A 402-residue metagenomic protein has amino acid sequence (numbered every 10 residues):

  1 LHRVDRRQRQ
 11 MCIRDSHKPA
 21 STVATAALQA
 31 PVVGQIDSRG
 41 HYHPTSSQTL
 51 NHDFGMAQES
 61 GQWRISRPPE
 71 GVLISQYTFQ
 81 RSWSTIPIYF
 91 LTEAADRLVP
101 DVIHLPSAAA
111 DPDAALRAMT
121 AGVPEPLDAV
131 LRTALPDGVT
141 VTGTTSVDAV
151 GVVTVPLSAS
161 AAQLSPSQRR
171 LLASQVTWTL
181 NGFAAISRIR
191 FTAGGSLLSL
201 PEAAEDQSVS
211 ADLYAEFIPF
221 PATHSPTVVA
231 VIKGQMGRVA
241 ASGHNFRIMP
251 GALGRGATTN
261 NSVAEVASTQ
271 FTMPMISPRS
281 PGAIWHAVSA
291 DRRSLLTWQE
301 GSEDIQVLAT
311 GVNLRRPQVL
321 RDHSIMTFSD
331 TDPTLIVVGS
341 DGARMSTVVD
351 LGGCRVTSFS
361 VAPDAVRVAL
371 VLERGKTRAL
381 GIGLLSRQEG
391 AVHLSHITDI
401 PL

Functional and structural regions predicted by a protein language model:
H2-I13: Single conserved hydrophobic/aromatic residue that forms the stacking wall/gate of nucleotide- or nucleobase-binding
R7, Q80-V150, V319, F328-S329 (+1 more regions): N-proximal, solvent-exposed amphipathic alpha-helical segments enriched in charged/polar residues
G34-L105, F183-S187, T192-S208: Short beta-strand edge/turn micro-motifs at domain boundaries
Q163-R188: Short, non-transmembrane amphipathic alpha-helical segments
A215-F220, R255-R279, T310-D322, G352-P363 (+1 more regions): Repeated scaffold domains used in trafficking and secretory/extracellular systems, primarily beta-propellers
H224-I232, G237-R238, S280-S289, P317-Q318 (+2 more regions): Short beta-strand elements that form the blades of beta-propeller/WD-repeat-like and other beta-sheet-rich scaffold
G234-A241, D291-T297, D332-V338, G375-L385: Structural motif
N245-E265, S302-A309, A343-D350, V392-P401: A short beta-strand motif characteristic of beta-propeller blades
